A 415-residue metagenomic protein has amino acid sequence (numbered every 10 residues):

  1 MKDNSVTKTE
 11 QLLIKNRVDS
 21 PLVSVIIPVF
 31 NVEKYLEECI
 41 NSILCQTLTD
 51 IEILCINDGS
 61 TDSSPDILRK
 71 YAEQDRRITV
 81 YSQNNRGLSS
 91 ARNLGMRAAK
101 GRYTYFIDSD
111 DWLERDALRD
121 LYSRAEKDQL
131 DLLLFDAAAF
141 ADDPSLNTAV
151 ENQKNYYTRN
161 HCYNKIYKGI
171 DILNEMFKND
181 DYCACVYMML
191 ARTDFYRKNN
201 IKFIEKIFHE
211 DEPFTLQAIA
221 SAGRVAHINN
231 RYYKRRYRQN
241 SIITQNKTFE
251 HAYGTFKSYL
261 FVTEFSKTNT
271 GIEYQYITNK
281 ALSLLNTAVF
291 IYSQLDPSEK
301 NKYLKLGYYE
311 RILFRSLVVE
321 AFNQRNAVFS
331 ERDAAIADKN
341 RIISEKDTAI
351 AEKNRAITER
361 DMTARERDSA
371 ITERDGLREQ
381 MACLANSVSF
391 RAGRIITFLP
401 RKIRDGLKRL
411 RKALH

Functional and structural regions predicted by a protein language model:
M1-L44: N-proximal low-complexity "stem/linker" segments adjacent to membrane-targeting elements
E37, I51, D62-K70, W112 (+1 more regions): Acidic helix N-cap motif at the loop->helix transition within catalytic regions of sugar-transfer enzymes
S42, T49, N57-D66, N84: A conserved acidic beta->alpha catalytic loop
Q83-A99, W112: Glycine-rich, basic loop-to-helix element that forms the pyrophosphate-binding segment of sugar-nucleotide handling
L88, S109-N229, Y233-E250, G271: Donor-binding/catalytic cores of nucleotide-activated saccharide and glycerol-phosphate transferases/polymerases
T104: Short aromatic/hydrophobic "clamp" motif used to bind/position activated sugar donors
N230-Q239, Q245-E273, L284-R311: Catalytic core of nucleotide-sugar-dependent glycosyltransferases
Y309-H415: Boundary detector for helix-to-coil junctions that initiate low-complexity/charged tails
